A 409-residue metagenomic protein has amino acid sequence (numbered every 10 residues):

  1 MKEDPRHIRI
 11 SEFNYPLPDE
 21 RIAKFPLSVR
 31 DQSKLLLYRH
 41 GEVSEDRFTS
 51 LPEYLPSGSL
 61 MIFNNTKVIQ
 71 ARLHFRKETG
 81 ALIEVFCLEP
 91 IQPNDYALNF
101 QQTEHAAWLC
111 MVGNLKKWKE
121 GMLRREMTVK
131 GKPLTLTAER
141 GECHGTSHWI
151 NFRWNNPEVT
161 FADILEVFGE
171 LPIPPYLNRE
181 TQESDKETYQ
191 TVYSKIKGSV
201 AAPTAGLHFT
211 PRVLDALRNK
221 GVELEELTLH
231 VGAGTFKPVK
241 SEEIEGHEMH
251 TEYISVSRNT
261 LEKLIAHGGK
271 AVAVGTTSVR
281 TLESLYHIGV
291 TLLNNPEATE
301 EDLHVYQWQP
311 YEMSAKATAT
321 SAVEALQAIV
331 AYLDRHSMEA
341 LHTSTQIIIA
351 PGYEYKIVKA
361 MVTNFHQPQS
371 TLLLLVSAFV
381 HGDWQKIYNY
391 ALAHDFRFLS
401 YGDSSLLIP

Functional and structural regions predicted by a protein language model:
M1-P409: Surface-exposed, charge/polar-rich loops and edge strands
